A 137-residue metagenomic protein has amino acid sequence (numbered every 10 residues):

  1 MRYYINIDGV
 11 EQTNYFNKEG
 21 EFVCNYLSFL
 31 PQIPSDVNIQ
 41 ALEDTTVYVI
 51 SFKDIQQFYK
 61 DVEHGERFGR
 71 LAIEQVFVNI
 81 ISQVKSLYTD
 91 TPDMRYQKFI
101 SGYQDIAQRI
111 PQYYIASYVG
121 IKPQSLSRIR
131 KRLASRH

Functional and structural regions predicted by a protein language model:
M1, Q56, Q124: Glycine-centered loop/turn positions within well-structured domains that cap or flank conserved ligand/cofactor-binding
M1-Y3, D8, E19-G20: Glycine- and acidic-residue-biased ligand/ion/polar-headgroup-sensing regions
I5, L27, S51, Y59-V62 (+3 more regions): Short, flexible helix/strand-to-coil boundary loops that buttress conserved ligand/catalytic motifs in alpha/beta
G9, P31-Q32, Q108: Short solvent-exposed loop/turn micro-motifs enriched in small/polar/acidic residues
T13-R70: Cyclic-nucleotide recognition modules
D44, K85, Q104-D105: Generic anion/oxyanion-binding catalytic loop in active/binding sites
D54-I55, D61-G65, G69-R70, V76-V84 (+3 more regions): Alpha-helical bundle regulatory/interaction domains
D90-H137: Phosphate-/nucleic-acid-contacting segments
